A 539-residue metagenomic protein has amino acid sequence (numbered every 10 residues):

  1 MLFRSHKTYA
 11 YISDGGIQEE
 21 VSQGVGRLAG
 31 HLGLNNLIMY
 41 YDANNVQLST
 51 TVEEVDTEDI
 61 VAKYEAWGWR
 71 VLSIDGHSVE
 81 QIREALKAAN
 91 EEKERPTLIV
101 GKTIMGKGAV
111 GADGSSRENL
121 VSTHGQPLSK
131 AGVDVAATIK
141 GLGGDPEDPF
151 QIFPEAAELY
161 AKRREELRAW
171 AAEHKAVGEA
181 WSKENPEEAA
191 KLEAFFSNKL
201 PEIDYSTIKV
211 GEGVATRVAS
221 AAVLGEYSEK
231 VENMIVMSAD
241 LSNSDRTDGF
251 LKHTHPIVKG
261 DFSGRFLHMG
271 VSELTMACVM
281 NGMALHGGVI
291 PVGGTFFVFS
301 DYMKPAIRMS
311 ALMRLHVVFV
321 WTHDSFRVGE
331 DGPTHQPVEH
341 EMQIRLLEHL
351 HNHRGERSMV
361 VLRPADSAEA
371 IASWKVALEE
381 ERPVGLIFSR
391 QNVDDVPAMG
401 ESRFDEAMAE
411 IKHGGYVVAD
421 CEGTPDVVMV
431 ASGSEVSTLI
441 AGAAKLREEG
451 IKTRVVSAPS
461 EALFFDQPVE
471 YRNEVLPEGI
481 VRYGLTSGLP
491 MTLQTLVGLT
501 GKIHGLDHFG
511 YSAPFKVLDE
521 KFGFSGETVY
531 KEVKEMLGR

Functional and structural regions predicted by a protein language model:
M1-K7, A157-I387, N392-V393, N473-V475 (+2 more regions): Thiamine diphosphate
R4-S5, Y9, S22-Q151, R327-L346 (+3 more regions): Thiamine diphosphate
H6-E19, T295: DG-centered beta-turn motif at the end of beta-strands
G15-V21, S78-I82, G213-V218, P364-I371 (+2 more regions): Active-site glycine- and acidic-residue-rich loops that bind and position anionic ligands or nucleotide-like cofactors
G16-I17, N45, M105, N243 (+2 more regions): Short, glycine/acidic-enriched loop or turn micro-motifs at the edges of active sites
Q18-G24, L274-C278, D301-K304, V436-I440: Short glycine/serine/threonine-rich phosphate/pyrophosphate-binding segments that cradle anionic phosphate groups
V135-E173: Non-catalytic, alpha-helical, charged scaffold/linker segments that couple or flank catalytic or architectural cores
